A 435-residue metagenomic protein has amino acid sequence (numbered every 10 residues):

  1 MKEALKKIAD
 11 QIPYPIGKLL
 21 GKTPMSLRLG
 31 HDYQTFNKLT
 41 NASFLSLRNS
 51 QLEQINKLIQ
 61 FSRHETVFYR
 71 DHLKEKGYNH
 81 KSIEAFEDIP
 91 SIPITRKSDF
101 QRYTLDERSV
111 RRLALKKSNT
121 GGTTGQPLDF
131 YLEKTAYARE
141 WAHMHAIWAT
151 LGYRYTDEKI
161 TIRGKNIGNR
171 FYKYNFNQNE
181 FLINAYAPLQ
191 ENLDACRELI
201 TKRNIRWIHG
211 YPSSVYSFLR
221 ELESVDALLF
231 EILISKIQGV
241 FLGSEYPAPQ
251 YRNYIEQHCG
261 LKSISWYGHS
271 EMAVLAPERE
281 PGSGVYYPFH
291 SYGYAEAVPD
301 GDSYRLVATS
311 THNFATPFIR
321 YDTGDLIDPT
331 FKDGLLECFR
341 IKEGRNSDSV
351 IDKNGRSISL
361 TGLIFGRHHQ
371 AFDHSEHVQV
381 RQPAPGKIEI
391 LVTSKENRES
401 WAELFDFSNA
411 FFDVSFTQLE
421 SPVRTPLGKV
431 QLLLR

Functional and structural regions predicted by a protein language model:
M1-N119, Q126-W141, H145-D157, K165 (+4 more regions): Nucleotide 5′-phosphate-binding alpha/beta core
S62, T120, K159, I208 (+6 more regions): Residue-level signal for inorganic ion chemistry
E158-I160, V307: Conserved beta-strand elements of the Class I
I162, W266-G268, V298, P383 (+1 more regions): Conserved beta-strand termini and adjacent loop/short-helix elements that scaffold enzyme active sites in alpha/beta
K165-V285: Conserved adenylate-forming
N179, K262, Q379, D413-S415: Conserved beta-strand segments of alpha/beta enzyme cores
I208, F314-F412: AMP-binding/adenylate-forming catalytic core of the ANL superfamily
Q238, L242, P247-D333, N346-S347: Conserved AMP-binding/adenylate-forming
